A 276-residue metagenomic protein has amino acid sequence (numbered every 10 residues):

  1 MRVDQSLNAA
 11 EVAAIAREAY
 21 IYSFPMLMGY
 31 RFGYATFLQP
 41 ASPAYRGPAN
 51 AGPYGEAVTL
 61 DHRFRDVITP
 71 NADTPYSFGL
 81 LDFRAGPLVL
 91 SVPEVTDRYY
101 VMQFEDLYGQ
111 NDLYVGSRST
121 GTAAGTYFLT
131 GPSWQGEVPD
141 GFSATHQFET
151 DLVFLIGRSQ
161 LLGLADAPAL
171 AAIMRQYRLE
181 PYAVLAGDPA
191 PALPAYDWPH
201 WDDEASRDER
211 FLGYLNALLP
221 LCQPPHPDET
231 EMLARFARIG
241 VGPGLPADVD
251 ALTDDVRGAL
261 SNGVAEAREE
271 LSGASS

Functional and structural regions predicted by a protein language model:
M1-S276: A compositional/structural signature for long, glycine/proline-rich flexible linkers and loops on extracytoplasmic
